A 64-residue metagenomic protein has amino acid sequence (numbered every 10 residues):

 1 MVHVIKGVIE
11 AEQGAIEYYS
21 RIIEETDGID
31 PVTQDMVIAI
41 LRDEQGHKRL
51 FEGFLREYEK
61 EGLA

Functional and structural regions predicted by a protein language model:
M1-A64: Iron-associated oxidoreductase/ferritin-like identity signal
